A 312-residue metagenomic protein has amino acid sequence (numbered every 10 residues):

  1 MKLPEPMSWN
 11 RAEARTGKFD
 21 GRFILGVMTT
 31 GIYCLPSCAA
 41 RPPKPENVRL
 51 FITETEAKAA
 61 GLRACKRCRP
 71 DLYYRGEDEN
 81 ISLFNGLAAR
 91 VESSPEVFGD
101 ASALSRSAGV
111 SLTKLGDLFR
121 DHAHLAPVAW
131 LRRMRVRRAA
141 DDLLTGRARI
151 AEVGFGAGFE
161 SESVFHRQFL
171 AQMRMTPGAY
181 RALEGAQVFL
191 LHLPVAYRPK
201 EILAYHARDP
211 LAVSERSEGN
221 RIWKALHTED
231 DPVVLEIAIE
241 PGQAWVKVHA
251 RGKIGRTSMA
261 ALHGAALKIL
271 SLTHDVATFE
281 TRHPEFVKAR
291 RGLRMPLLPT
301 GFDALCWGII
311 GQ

Functional and structural regions predicted by a protein language model:
M1-Q312: HhH-family (HhH-GPD) DNA N-glycosylase catalytic core used in base-excision repair
